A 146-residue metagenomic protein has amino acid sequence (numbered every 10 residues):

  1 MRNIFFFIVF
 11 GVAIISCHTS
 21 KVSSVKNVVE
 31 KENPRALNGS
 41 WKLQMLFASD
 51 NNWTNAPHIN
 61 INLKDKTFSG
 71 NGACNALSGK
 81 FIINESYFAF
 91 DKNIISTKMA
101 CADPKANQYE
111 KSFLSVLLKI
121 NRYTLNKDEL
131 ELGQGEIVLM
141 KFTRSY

Functional and structural regions predicted by a protein language model:
I4-A13: Sec-dependent N-terminal signal peptides
I15-Y146: Lipid interaction determinants
